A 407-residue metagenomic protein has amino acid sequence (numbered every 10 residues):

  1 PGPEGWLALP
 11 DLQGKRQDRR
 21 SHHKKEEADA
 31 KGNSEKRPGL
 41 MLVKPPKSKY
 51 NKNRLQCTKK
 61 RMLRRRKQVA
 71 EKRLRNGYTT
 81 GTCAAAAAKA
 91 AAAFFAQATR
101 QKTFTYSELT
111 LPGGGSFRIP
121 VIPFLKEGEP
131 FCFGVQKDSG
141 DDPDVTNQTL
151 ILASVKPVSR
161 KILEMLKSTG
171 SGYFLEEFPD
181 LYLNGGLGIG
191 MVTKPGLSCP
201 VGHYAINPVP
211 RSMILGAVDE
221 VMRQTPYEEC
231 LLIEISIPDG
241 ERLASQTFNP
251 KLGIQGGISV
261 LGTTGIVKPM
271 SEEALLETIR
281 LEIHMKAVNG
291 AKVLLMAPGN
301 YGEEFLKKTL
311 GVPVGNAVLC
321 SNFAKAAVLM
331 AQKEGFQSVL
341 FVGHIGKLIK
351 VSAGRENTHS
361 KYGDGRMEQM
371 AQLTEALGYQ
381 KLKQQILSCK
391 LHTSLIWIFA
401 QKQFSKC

Functional and structural regions predicted by a protein language model:
D11, D18, H22-H23, D29 (+2 more regions): Intrinsic-disorder-associated, low-complexity terminal segments enriched in Asp/Asn/His/Tyr and depleted of Lys/Arg
K36-P38: Compositionally biased, low-complexity intrinsically disordered regions
K47-Y50, T58: Short, positively charged and aromatic/hydrophobic N-terminal segments
R61-Q246, P250-L252: Generic N-terminal targeting/processing segments that precede catalytic cores or assembly contacts
R65-K67, R75, T79-G81, L252-I258 (+1 more regions): A structural signal for small-residue-enriched, beta-sheet-centric alpha/beta enzyme cores and oligomeric scaffold folds
